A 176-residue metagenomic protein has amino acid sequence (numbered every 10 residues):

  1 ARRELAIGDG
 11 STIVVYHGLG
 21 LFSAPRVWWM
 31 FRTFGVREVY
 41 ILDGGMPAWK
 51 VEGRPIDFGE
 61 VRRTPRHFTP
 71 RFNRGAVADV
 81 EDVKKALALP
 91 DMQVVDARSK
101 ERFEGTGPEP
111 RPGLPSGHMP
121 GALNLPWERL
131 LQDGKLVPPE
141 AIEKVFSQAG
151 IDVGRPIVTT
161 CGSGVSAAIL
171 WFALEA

Functional and structural regions predicted by a protein language model:
A1-G8, D79-G154: Positively charged, proline/Ser/Thr-rich regional signature most characteristic of the Rhodanese/CDC25-like
A1-P90, T106, G162-A176: Thiolate-centered catalytic microenvironments shared by cysteine-dependent enzyme domains
I13, R155-V158: Alpha/beta-hydrolase fold nucleophile elbow
Y16, V95-A97, T160: Short hydrophobic segments within beta-strands
D43, P115, M119, T160-G162: Short glycine/serine/threonine-biased micro-segments
